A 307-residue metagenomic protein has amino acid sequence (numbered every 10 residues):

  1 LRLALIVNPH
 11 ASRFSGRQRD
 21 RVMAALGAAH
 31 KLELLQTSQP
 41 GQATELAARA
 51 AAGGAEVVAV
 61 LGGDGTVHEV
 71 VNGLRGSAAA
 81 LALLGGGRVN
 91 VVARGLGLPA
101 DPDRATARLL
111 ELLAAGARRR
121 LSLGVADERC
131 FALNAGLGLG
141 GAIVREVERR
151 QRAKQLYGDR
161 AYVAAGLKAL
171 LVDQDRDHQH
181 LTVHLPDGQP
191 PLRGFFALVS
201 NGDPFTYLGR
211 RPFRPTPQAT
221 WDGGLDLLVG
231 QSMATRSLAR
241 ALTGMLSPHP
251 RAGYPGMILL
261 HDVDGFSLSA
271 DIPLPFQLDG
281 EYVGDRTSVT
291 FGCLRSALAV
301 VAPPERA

Functional and structural regions predicted by a protein language model:
L1-V58, H68, G76, A107 (+2 more regions): ATP/NTP phosphate-donor binding region
I6, T37, R75-A80, G86-F196: Catalytic core of DAGKc-family lipid kinases
P9, L61-G63, L84-G86: Glycine-rich beta-strand-to-loop/alpha-helix junction loops that act as flexible
A43, G65-V70, V91, L121: Short glycine/serine/threonine-rich phosphate/pyrophosphate-binding segments that cradle anionic phosphate groups
G136, G140, L198-P215, Y282: Glycine-rich phosphate/pyrophosphate-binding beta-alpha loops
Q151-A161, P204-A234: Gly/Ser/Thr-rich active-site loops/lids in small-molecule metabolic enzymes that frequently grip phosphoryl groups
L185-D187, R214-D222, V229-A307: ATP/nucleoside-binding phosphotransfer catalytic cores, i.e., glycine-rich phosphate-binding loops
